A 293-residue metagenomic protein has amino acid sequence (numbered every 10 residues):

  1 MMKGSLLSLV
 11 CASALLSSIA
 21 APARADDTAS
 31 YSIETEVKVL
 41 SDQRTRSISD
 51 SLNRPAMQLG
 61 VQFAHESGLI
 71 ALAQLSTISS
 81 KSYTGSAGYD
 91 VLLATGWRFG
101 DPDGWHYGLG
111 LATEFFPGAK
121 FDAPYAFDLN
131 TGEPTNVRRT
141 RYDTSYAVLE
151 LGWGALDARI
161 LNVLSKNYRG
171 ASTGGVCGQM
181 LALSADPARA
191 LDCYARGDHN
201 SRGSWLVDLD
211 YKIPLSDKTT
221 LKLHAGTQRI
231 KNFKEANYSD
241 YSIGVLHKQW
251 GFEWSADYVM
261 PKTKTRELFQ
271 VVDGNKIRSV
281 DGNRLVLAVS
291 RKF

Functional and structural regions predicted by a protein language model:
M1-S32: Cleavable N-terminal export/targeting peptides
A25-K81, M180-A182: Short glycine/proline- and aromatic-enriched beta-strand/turn motifs that initiate or cap beta-hairpins
D26, F63-H65, W97-F99, T113 (+6 more regions): Residue-level signature of outer-membrane beta-barrel architecture
Y31, N53-M57, A87-V91, W105 (+6 more regions): Residues that define the transmembrane beta-barrel architecture of outer-membrane proteins
K38-D42, Q74-I78, R98, A112-F116 (+5 more regions): Outer-membrane beta-barrel pore domains and translocons
S67-A73, P102-L109, A155-I160, D217-L223 (+1 more regions): Repeated loop/turn-to-beta-strand initiation elements of outer-membrane beta-barrel proteins
T84-R202, K276: Outer-membrane pore/translocation modules
V245-W250, Y258, I277-F293: Outer-membrane beta-barrel "beta-signal"
